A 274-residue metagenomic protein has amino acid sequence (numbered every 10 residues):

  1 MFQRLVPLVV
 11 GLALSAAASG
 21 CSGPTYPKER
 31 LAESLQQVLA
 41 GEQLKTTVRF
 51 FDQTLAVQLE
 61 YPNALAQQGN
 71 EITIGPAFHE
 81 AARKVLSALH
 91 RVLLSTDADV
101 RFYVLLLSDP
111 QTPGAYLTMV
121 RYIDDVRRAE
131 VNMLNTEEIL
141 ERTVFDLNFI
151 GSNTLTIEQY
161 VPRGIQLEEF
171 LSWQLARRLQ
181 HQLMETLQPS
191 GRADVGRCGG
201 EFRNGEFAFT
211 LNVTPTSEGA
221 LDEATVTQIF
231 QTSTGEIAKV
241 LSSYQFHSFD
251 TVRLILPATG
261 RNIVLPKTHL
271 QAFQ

Functional and structural regions predicted by a protein language model:
M1-L5: Positively charged n-region of N-terminal signal peptides that target proteins for export
P7-A17: Bacterial N-terminal signal peptides
S19, R49, E60, G69-E71: General "foldedness" signal
C21-P24: Bacterial signal peptide processing site
P27-Q36, A81-H90, L183, I229-A238: Short, non-transmembrane alpha-helical segments in secretory-pathway proteins
K28-F51: Post-signal peptide N-terminal segment of mature Sec-exported envelope proteins
V38, F51, A56-L65, L94-Q231 (+2 more regions): Polar/charged, Gly/Pro-rich intrinsically disordered segments
G69-V104: Mid-chain, structured segments of secreted extracytoplasmic proteins
